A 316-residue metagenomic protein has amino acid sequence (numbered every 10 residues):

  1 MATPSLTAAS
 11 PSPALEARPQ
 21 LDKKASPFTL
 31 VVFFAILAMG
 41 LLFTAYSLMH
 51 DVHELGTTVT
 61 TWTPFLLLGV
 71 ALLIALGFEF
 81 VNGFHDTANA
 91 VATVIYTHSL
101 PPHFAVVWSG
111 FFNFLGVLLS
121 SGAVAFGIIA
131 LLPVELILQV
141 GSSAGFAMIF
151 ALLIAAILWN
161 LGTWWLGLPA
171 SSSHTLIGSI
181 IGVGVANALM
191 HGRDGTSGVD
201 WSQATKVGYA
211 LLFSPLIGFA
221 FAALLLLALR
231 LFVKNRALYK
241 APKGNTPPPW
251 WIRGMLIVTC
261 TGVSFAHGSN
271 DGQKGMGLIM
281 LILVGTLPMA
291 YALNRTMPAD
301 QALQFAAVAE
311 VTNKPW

Functional and structural regions predicted by a protein language model:
L6-I74, F126-A147, K234-P247: Helix-loop-helix hairpins and the membrane-proximal interhelical loops of multi-pass alpha-helical transport proteins
L15-P19, L48, P288-W316: Low-complexity, proline/glycine-enriched hydrophobic segments characteristic of transmembrane helices
Y46-E54, F84, L119-E135, W165 (+1 more regions): Transmembrane alpha-helix boundary signature
W62-F80, L256-S264: Small-residue-enriched transmembrane helix starts and helix-helix packing motifs in multi-pass inner-membrane proteins
L72, L76-T87, N113-F126, L152 (+7 more regions): Transmembrane alpha-helical segments of multi-pass membrane transport proteins and ion-pumping complexes
A88-Y96, F126-L131, H174-G184, K274-V284: Re-entrant/interfacial helical elements at transmembrane boundaries that shape and gate the permeation pathway
H98-F111: Membrane-interface alpha-helices at helix entry/exit sites of multi-pass transporters
I157, G167-P169, I177, I181 (+5 more regions): Glycine-rich, mobile lid/loop segments that gate access to catalytic sites or pores
